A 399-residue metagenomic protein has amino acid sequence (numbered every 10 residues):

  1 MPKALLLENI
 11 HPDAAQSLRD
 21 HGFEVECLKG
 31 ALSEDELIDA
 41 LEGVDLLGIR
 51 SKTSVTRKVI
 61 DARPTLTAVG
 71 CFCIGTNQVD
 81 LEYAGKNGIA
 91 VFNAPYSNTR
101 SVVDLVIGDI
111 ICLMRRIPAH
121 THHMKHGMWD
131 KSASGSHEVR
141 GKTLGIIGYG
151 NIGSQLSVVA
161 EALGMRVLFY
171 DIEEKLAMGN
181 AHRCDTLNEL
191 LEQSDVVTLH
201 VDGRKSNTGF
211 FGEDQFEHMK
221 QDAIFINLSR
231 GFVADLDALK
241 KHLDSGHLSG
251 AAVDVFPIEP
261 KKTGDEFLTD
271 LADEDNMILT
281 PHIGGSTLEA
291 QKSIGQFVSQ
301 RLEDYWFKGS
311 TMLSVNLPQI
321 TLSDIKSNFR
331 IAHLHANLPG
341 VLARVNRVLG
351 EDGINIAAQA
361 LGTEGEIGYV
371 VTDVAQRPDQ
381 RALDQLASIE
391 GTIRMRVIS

Functional and structural regions predicted by a protein language model:
M1-F92, L190-E192, G212-D214, H218 (+3 more regions): An N-terminal-biased, well-structured beta-alpha scaffold segment characteristic of Rossmann-like dinucleotide-binding
E8, P95, R140-E161, H333-V345: Glycine-rich adenosine-cofactor-binding loop
K52, I74, D195, H200-G203 (+3 more regions): Short glycine-/small-residue-rich Rossmann-like dinucleotide-binding loops
I60, P64-T67, V79-V91, L199 (+1 more regions): Beta-strand-loop-alpha-helix segment that lines the small-molecule cofactor/substrate pocket of alpha/beta enzymes
N87-T143, Q155-V158, A162, G309-S314: Phosphate-binding beta-alpha-beta segment of Rossmann-like dinucleotide-binding domains, i.e., the NAD(P)
V91, E217, D222-I224, L228-S323 (+3 more regions): Rossmann-like dinucleotide-binding domain for NAD(H)/NADP(H)
S132-Q221, D237: Rossmann-like dinucleotide/phosphate-binding beta-alpha-beta segment
M312-S399: A conserved regulatory-domain signal marking ACT and ACT-like small-molecule sensing domains and adjacent regulatory
